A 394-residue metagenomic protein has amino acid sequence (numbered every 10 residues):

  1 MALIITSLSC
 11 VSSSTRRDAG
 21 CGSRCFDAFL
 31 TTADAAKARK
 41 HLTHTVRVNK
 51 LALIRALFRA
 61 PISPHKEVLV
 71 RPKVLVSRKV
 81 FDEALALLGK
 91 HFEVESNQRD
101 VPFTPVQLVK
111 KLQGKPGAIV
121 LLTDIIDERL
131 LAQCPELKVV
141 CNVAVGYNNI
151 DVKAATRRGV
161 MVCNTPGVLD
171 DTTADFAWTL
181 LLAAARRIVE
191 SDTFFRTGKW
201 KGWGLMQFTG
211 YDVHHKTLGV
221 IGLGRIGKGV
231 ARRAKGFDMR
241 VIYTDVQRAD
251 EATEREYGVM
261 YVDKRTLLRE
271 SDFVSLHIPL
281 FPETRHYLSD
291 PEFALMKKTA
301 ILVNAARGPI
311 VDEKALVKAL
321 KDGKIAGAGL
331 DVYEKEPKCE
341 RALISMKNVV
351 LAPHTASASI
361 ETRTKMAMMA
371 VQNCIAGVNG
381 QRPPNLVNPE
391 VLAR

Functional and structural regions predicted by a protein language model:
A2, T6-R17, C21-R24, R47 (+1 more regions): Low-acidity, Ser/Thr- and Arg-rich intrinsically disordered low-complexity segments
P64-C163, S289: An N-terminal-biased, well-structured beta-alpha scaffold segment characteristic of Rossmann-like dinucleotide-binding
N97-R99, V143-A144, V160-D171, K264-R265 (+2 more regions): Short beta->alpha connector loops at strand-helix junctions that form conserved, small/polar/Pro-enriched
I126-L130, V246-A342: Rossmann-like adenosine-cofactor binding region
R158, P166-T217, G229-R232, G236 (+2 more regions): Phosphate-binding beta-alpha-beta segment of Rossmann-like dinucleotide-binding domains, i.e., the NAD(P)
R158, V162-C163, D290, T299-R394: Rossmann-like dinucleotide-binding domain for NAD(H)/NADP(H)
L223-G224: Glycine-rich Rossmann-fold phosphate-binding loop(s) that bind the pyrophosphate of adenine dinucleotide cofactors
